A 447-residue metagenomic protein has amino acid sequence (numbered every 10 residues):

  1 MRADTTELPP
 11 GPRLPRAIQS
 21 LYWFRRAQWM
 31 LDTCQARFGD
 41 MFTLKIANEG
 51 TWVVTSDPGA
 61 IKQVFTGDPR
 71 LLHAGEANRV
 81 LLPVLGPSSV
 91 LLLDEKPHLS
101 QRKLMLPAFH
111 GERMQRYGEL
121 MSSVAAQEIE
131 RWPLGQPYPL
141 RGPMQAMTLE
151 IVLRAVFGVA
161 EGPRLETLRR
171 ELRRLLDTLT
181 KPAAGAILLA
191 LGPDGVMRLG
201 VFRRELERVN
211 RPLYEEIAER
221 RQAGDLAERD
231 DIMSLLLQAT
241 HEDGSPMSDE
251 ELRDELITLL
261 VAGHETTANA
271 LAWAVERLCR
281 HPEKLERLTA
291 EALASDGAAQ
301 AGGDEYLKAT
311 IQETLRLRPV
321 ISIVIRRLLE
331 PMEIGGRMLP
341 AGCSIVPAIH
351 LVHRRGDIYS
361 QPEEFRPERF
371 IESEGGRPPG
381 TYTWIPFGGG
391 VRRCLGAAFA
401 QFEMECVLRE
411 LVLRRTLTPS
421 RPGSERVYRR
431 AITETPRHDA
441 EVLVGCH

Functional and structural regions predicted by a protein language model:
M1-K96, S100, Q115, E119-Q127 (+5 more regions): N-terminal membrane-proximal hinge/A-helix region immediately C-terminal to the signal-anchor transmembrane segment
M1-P9, H73-L81, P97, R113-N269 (+2 more regions): Cytochrome P450 heme-thiolate monooxygenase catalytic core
D4, Q35-A36, A125, R173 (+3 more regions): Cytochrome P450 proximal C-terminal region
L8-L14, G118, S122, R169-L175 (+10 more regions): Cytochrome P450 I-helix active-site segment
Q19-G39, E215, A298-G335, G356: Conserved cytochrome P450 K-helix E-x-x-R motif and the immediately C-terminal K′/meander segment
T266-L285, T289-E291, A397-L413: Cytochrome P450 catalytic-core helices
P347-G375: Conserved cytochrome P450 K-helix/beta-meander segment immediately N-terminal to the heme-binding cysteine loop
